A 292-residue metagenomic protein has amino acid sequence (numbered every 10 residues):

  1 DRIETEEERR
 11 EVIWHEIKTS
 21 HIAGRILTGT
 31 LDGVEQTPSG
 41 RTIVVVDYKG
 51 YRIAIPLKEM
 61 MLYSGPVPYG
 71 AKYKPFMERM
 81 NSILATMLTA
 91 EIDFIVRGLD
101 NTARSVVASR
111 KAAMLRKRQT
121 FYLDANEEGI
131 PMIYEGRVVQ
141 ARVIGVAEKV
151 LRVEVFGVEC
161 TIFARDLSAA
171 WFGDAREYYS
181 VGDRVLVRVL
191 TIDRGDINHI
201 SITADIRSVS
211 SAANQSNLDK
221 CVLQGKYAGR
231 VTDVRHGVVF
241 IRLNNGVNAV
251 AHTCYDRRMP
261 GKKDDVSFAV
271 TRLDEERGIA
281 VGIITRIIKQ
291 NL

Functional and structural regions predicted by a protein language model:
D1-L292: Single-stranded RNA-binding regions, centering on S1/OB-family and related RNA-binding modules
